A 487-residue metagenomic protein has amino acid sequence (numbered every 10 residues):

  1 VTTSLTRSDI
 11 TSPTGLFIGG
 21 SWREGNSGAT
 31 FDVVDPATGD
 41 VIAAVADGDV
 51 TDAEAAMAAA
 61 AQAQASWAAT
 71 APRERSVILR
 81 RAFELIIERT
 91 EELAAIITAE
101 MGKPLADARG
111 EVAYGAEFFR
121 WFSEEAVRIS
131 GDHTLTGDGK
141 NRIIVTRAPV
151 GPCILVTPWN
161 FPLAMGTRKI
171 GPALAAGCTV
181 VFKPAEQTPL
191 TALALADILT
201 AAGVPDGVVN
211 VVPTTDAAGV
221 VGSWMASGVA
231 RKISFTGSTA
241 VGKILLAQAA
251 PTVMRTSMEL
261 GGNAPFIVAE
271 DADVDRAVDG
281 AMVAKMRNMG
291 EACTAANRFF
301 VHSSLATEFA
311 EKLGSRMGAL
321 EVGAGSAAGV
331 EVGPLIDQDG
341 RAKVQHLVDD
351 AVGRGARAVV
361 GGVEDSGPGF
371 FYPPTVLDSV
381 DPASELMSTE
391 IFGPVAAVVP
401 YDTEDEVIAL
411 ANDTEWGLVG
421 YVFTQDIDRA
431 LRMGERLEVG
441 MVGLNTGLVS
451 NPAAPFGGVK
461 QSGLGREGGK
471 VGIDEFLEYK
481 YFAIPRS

Functional and structural regions predicted by a protein language model:
V1-A37: Hydrophobic face of amphipathic alpha-helices that form TPR/SEL1-like repeat modules and related alpha-solenoid
T38-A44, I267, V348, G353 (+2 more regions): Conserved C-terminal structural/oligomerization subdomain of aldehyde/semialdehyde dehydrogenase
G39, R75, I97, F119 (+10 more regions): Residue-level signal for inorganic ion chemistry
D40-I129, K140: Glycine-rich loop-to-alpha-helix module at the N-terminal edge of alpha/beta enzyme cores
I42-G48, A63-A69, L155, F266-A269 (+5 more regions): Short, well-ordered beta-strand elements within core beta-sheets of diverse protein domains
I87, G131-R276, Y401: Rossmann-like NAD(P) dinucleotide-binding subdomain of oxidoreductase/dehydrogenase enzymes
T179-V181, A358, M441: A short hydrophobic/small-residue beta-strand
K232, A240-D381, L444: ALDH superfamily catalytic-core signature
